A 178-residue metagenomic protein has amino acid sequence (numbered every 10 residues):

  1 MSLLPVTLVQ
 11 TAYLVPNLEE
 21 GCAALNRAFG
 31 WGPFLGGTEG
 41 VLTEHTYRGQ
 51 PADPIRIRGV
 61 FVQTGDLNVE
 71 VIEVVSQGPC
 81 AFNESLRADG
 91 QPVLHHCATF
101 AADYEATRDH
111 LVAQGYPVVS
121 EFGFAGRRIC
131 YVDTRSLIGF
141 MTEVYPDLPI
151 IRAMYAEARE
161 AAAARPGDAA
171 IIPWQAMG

Functional and structural regions predicted by a protein language model:
M1-L4, Y13, D109-G178: Vicinal oxygen chelate
M1-R48, D53: Long, hydrophobic N-terminal alpha-helical segment
P5-V15, L25, V69-I72, L94-H95 (+1 more regions): Short, structured motif recognition centered on aromatic/hydrophobic residues
L8-P16, G59-G65, E84-D103: Vicinal oxygen chelate
P16-G30, P51-I57, H96-A101, Y155-R165: Short low-complexity stretches enriched in small and charged residues
E19-G40, R87-P92, F100-G126: Extended intrinsically disordered, low-complexity coil regions enriched in Ser, Thr, Gly, Ala and often Pro
G21-L25, V71-V74, V93, R165-I171: Short acidic/polar alpha-helix capping motifs at helix-coil junctions
G32-S85, R127-R152: Conserved short beta-strand elements that form part of the metal-binding/catalytic scaffold of enzyme active sites
